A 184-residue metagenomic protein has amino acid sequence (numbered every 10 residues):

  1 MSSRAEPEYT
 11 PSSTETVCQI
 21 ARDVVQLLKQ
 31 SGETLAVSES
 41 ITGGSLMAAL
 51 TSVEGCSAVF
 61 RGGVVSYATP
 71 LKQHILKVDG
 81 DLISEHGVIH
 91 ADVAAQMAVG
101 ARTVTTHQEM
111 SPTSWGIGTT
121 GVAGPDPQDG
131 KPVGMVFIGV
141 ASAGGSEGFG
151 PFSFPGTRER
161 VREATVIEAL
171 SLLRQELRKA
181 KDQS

Functional and structural regions predicted by a protein language model:
S2-S184: Short alpha-helical segments enriched in small residues
